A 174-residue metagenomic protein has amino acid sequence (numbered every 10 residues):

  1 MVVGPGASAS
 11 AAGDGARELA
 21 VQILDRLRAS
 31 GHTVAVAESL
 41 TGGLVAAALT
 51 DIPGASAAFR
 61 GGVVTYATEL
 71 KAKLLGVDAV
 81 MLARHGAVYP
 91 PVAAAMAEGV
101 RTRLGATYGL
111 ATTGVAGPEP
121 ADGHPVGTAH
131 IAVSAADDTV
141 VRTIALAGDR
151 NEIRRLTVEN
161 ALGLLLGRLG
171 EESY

Functional and structural regions predicted by a protein language model:
M1-Y174: Short alpha-helical segments enriched in small residues
